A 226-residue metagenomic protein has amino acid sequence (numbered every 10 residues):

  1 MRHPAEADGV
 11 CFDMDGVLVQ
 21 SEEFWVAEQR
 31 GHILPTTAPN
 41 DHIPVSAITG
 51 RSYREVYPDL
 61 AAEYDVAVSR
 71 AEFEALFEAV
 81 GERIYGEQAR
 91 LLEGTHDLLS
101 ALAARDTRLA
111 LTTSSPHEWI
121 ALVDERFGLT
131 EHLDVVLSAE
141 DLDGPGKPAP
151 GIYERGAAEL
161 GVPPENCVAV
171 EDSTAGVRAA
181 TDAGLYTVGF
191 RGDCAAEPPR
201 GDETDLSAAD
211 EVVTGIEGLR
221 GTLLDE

Functional and structural regions predicted by a protein language model:
M1-A7, A103, H117, V123-E226: Asp-based, Mg2+/Mn2+-dependent phosphohydrolase catalytic module
M1-S46, E63: Active-site neighborhood of HAD-like aspartate-dependent phosphohydrolases
A5-E6, R83-L111, H117, A121: Short, acidic loop-to-helix structural element flanking the phosphoryl-transfer center in phosphate-processing enzymes
W25-V26, D41, Y53-Y57, R70 (+5 more regions): A general structural signal for well-ordered alpha-helical segments in protein cores
R30-I33, S52-A67, G156-A157: Helix-loop "lid/cap" segments that line or gate small-molecule binding pockets
T36-A47, V66-A75, E131-H132, P164: Short, surface-exposed acidic
N40, P58-D97: Metal-dependent phosphoesterase signature
I48-S52, R90-G94, S115, P148 (+1 more regions): Short beta->alpha linker loops
